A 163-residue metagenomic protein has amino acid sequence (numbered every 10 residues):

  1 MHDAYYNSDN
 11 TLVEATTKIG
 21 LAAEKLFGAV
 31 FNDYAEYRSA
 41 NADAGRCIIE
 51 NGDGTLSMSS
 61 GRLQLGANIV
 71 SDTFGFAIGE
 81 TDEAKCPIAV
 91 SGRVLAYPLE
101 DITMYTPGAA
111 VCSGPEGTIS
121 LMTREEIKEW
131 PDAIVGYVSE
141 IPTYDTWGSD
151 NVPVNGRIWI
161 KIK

Functional and structural regions predicted by a protein language model:
M1-K163: Extracellular receptor-binding modules and their adjoining Ser/Thr/Gly/Asp/Asn-rich linkers
